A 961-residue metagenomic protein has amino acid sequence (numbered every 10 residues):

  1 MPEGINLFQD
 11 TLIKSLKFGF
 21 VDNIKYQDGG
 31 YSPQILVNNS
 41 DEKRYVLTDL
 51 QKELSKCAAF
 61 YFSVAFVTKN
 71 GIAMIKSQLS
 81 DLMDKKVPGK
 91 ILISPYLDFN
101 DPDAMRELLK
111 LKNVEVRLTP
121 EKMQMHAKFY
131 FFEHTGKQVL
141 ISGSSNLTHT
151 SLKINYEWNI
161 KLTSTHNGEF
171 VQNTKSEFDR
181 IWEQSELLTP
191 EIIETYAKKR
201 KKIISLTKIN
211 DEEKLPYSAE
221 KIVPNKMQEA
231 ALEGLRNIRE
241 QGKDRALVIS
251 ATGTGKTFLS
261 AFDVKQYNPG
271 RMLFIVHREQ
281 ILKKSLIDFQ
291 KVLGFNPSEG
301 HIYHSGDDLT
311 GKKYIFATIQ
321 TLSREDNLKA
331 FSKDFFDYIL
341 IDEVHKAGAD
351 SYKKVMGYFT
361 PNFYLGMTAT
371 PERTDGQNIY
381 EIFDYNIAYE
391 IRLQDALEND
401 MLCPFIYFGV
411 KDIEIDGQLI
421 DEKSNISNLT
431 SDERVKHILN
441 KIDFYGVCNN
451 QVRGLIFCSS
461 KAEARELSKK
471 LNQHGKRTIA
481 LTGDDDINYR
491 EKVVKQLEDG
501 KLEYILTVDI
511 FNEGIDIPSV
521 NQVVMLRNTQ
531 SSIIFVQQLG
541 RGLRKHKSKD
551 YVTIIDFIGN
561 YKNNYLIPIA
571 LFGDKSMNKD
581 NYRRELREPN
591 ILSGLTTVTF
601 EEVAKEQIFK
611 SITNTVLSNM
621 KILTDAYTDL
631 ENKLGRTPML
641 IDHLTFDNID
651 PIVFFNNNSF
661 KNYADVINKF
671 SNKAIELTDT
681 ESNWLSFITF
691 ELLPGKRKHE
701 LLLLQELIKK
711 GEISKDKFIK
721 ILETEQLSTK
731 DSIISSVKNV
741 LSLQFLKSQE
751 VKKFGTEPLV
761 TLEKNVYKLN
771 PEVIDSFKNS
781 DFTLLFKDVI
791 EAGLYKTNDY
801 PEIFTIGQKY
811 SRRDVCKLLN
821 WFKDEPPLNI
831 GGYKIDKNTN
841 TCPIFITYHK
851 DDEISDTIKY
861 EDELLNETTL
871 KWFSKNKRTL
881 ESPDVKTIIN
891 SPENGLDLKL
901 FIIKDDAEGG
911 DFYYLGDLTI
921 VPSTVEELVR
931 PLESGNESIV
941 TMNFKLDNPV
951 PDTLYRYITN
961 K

Functional and structural regions predicted by a protein language model:
M1-N225, E229: PLD/PLD-like phosphodiesterase catalytic module centered on the HKD motif
S142, Y504-T507, F511-N528, I534-Q537 (+1 more regions): A short beta-strand element within the Helicase C-terminal
K202-K226, L235, D443-F444, C448-N449 (+3 more regions): Long, largely alpha-helical accessory region at the distal end of helicase-like NTP-driven motors
E240-V264, R278: Walker A/P-loop
K283, I302, D307-D308, N327 (+2 more regions): Conserved helicase ATPase core of P-loop NTP-dependent helicases/translocases
K346-I406: Post-DEXD/H (motif II) to motif III coupling segment of the RecA-like Helicase ATP-binding lobe
I387-L455: Conserved interdomain linker/interface between the two RecA-like ATPase lobes of SF2 helicase motors
S532-Q537, R541-L571: Conserved segment of the helicase C-terminal RecA-like domain
